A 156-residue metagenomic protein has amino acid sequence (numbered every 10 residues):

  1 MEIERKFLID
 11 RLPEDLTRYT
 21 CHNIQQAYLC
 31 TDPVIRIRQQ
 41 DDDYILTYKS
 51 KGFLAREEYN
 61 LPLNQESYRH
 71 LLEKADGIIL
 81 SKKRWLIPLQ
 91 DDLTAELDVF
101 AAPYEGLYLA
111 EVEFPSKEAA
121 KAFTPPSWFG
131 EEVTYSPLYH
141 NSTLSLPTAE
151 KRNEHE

Functional and structural regions predicted by a protein language model:
M1-E156: Phosphate-end processing signature that detects enzymes handling 5′-triphosphorylated RNA and polyphosphate
